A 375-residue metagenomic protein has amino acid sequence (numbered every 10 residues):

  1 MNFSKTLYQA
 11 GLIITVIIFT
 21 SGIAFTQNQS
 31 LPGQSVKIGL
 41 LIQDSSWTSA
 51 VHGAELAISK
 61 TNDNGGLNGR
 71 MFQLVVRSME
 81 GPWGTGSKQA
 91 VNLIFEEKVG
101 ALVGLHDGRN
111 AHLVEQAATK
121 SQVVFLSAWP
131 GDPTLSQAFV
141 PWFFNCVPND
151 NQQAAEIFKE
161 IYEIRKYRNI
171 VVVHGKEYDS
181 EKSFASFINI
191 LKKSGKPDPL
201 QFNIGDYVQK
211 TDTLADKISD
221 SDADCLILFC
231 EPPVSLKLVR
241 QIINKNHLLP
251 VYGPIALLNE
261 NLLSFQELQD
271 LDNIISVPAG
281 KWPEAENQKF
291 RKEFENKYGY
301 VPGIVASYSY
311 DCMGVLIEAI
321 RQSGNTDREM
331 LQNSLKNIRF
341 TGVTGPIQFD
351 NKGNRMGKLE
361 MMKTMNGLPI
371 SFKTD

Functional and structural regions predicted by a protein language model:
N2-D375: Extracytosolic ligand-binding ectodomains
